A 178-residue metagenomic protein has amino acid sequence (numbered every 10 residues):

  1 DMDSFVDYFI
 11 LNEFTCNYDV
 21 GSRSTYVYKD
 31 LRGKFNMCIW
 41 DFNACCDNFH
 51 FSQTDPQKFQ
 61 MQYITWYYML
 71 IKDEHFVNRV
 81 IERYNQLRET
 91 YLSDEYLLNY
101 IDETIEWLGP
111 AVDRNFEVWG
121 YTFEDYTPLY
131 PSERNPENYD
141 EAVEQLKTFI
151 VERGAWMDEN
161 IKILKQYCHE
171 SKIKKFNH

Functional and structural regions predicted by a protein language model:
D1-S22, Y26-H178: Middle-to-C-terminal accessory/interaction subdomains
